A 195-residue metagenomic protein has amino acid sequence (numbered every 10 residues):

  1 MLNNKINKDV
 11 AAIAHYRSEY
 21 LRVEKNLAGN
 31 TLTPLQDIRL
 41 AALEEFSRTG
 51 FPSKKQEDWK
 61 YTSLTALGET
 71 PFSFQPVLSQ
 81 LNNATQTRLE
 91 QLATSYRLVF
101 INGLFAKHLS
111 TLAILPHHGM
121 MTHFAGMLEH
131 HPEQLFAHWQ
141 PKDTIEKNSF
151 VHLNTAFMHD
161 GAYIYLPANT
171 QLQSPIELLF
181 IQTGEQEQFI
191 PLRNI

Functional and structural regions predicted by a protein language model:
M1-I195: Glycine-rich and polybasic anion-binding loops at the starts of cofactor/ligand-binding domains
